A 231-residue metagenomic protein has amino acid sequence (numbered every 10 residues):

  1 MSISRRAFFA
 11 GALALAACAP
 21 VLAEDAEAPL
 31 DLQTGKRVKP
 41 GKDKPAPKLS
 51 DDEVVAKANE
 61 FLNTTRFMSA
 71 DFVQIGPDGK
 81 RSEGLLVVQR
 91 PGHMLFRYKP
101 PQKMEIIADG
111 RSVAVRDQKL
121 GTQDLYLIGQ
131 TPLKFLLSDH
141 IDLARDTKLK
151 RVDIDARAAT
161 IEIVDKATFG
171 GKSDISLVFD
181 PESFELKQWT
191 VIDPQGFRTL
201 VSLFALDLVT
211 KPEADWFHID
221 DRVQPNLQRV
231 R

Functional and structural regions predicted by a protein language model:
R5-F9: N-terminal export leaders
C18-P20: N-terminal signal peptide c-region/cleavage motif recognized by signal peptidases
A23-A56, P225-R231: Compositionally biased, proline/threonine/alanine/serine-rich low-complexity intrinsically disordered stretches
P29-L32, L86-F135, T199, A205: An acidic-aromatic
E60-G79: A short, Trp-centered hydrophobic/proline-enriched beta-strand micro-motif
T65-F67, R81-E83, Q89-P91, P101 (+5 more regions): Extracytoplasmic
G121-V164: Flexible, surface-exposed loop/linker segments and immediately adjacent secondary-structure boundaries
A144-D146, I154-R231: Gly/Pro-enriched, hydrophobic low-complexity segments that function as extracytoplasmic propeptides/linkers
